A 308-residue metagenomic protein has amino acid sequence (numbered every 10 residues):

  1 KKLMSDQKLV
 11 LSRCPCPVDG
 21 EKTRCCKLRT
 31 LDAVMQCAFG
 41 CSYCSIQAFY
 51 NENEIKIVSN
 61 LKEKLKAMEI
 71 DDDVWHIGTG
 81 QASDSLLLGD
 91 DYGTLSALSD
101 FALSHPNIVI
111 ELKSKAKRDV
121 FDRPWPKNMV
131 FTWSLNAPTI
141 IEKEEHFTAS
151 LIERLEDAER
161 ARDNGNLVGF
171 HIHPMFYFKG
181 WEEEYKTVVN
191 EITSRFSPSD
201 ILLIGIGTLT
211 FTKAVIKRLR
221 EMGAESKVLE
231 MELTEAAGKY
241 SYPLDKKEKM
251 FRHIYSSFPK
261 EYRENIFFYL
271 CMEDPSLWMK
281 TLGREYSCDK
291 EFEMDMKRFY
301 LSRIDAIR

Functional and structural regions predicted by a protein language model:
K2-T23, S42-S134: Conserved Radical SAM active-site core
R29-C41: Cysteine-centered iron-sulfur cluster-binding motifs in ferredoxin-type domains/subunits of redox enzymes
A67-I70, F121-R123, S150-N164, I254: Structured alpha-helical segments in the cores of large, soluble enzyme domains
W75-T79, I110-L112, F131-W133, V168-I172 (+2 more regions): Hydrophobic faces of well-ordered beta-strands that scaffold small-molecule active sites in alpha/beta enzyme cores
S83-L86, K117-V120, M129-A149, P174-K179 (+2 more regions): Conserved radical SAM core fold
R162-V168, I172, K179: A conserved active-site cap/scaffold subdomain adjacent to cofactor or substrate pockets
G180-R195: Catalytic cores of alpha/beta
T193-R308: Auxiliary Fe-S-binding modules of radical SAM enzymes
